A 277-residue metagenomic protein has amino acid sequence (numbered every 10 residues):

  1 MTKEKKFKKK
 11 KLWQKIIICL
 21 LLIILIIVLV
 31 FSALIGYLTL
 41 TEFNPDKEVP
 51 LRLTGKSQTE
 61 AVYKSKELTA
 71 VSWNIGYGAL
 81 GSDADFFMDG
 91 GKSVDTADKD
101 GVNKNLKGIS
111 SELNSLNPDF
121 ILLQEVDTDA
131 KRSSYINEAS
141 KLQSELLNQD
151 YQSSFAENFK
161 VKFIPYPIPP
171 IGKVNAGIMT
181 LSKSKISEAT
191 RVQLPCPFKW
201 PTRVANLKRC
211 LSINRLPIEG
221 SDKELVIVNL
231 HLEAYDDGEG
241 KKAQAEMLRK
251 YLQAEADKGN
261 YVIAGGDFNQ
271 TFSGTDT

Functional and structural regions predicted by a protein language model:
T2-E145, Q152-P165, P170-N175: N-terminal, active-site-proximal structural segment of metallo-dependent hydrolase catalytic domains
W73, Q124, L230, G265-D267: Active-site flanking residues adjacent to catalytic metal/cofactor-binding acidic residues
G78-A79, T128-K131, V161-F163, K199 (+2 more regions): Active-site environment of divalent metal-dependent phosphoester hydrolases
K92-D98, V126-A130, P195-R203, L230-E239: Surface-exposed cleft-lining segments at the edges of enzyme active sites
S144-N148, K173-A189, L216-P217: Conserved beta strand-loop-helix elements of the APE1-like EEP
V204-L207, R215-K242: Metal-dependent phosphoester/phosphodiester hydrolase catalytic core
V226, D236-T277: Metal-dependent phosphoesterases centered on the DNase I-like endonuclease/exonuclease/phosphatase
